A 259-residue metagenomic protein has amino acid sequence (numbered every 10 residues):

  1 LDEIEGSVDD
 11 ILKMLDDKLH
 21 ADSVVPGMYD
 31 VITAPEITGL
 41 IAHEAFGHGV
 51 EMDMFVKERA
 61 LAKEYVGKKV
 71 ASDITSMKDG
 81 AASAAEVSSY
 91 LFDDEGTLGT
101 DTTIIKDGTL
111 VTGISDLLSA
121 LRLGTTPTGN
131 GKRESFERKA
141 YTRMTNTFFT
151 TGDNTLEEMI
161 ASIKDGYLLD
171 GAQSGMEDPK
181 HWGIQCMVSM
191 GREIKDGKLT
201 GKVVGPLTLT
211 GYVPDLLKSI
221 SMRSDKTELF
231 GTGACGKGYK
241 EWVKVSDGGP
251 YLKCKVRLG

Functional and structural regions predicted by a protein language model:
L1-G259: N-terminal small-residue-enriched
